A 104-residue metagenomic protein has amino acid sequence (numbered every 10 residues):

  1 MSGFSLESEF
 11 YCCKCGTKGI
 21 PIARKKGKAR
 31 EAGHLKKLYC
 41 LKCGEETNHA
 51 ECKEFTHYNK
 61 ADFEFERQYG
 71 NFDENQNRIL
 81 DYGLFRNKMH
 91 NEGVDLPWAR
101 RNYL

Functional and structural regions predicted by a protein language model:
M1-E9, G27, A50-L104: Short, intrinsically disordered terminal segments enriched in charged and Pro/Gly residues
S5-Y11, G33-K36: Short metal-coordination and nucleic-acid-contact micro-motifs, chiefly zinc-binding Cys/His arrays
C12-C15, C40-C43: Short cysteine-rich clusters marking metal-coordination/redox-active sites
T17-G19, T47: Cys/His-rich microdomains that often coordinate metals
K25-K37: Short linker/helix segments within small regulatory modules
G33-H34, C43-G44, K60-F63: Short, surface-exposed linear patches
K42-T47, C52: Intrinsically disordered, low-complexity glycine/proline-rich and charged
